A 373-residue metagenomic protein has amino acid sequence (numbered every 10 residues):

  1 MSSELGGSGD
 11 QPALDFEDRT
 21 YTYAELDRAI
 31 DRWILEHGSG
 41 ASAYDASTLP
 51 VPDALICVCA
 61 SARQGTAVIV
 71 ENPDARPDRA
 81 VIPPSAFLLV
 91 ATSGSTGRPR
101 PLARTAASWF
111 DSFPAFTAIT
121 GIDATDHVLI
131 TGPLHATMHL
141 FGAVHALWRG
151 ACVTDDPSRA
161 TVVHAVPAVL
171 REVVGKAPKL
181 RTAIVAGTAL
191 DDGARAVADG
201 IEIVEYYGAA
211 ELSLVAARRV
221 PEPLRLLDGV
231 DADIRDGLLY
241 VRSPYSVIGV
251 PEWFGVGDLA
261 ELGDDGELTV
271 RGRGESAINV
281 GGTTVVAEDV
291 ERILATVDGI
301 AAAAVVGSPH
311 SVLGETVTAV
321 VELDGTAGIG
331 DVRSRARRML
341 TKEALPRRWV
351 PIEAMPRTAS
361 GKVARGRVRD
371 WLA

Functional and structural regions predicted by a protein language model:
S3, D10-G38, R76, A80-V81 (+1 more regions): Conserved AMP-binding/adenylate-forming core of the ANL superfamily
T22, F87-P114: Conserved AMP-binding A3 loop
I34-P73, I130-P133, T284: Conserved AMP-binding/adenylate-forming
A67, L102-I119, D123-P178, T182 (+1 more regions): AMP-binding/adenylate-forming
V173-E222, D231-D233: Gly/Ser/Thr-rich phosphate-binding loop
D231-G255, L259-E261, E267-L268, T318 (+1 more regions): AMP-binding/adenylate-forming core of the ANL superfamily
G257-A344: AMP-binding/adenylate-forming catalytic core of the ANL superfamily
L340-K362: AMP-binding/adenylate-forming catalytic domain of the ANL superfamily
